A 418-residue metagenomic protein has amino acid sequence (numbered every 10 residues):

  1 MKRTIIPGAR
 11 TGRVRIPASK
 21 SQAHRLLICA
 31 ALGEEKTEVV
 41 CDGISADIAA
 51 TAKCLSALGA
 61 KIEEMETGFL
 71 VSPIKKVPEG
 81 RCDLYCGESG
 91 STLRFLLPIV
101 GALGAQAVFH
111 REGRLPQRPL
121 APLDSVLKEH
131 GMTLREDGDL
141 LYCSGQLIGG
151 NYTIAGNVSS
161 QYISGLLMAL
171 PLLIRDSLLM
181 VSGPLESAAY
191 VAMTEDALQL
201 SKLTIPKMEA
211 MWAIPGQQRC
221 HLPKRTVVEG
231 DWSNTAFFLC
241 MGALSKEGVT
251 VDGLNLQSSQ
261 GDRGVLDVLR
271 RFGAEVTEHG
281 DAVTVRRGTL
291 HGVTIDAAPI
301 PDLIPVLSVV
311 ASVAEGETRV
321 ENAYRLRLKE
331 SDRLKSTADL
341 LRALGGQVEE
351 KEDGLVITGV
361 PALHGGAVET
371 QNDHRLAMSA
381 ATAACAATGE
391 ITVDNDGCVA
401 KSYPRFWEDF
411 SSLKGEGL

Functional and structural regions predicted by a protein language model:
M1-L418: Short, structured segments at the rim of ligand-binding sites
